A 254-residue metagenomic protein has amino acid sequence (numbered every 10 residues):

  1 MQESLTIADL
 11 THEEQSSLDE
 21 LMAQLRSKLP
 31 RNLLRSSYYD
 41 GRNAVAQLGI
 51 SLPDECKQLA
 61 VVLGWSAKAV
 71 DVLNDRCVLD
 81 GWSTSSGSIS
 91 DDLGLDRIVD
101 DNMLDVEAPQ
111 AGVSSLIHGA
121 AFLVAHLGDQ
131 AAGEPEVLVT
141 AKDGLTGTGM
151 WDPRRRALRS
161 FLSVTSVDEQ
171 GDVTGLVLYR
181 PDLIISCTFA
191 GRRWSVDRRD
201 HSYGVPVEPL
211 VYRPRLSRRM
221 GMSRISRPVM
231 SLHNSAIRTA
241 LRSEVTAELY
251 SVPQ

Functional and structural regions predicted by a protein language model:
M1-L138: Extended, helix-rich architectural segments
S16, R42, C56, C77 (+6 more regions): Intrinsically disordered, low-complexity regions of eukaryotic proteins
Q47-I50, V78, M150, R159 (+1 more regions): Extended rod-forming repeat segments used as scaffolds/tethers
K57, L138-A141, T146, H233 (+2 more regions): Short, intrinsically disordered, low-complexity terminal segments
D96, G112-I117, F122-M222: Extended, regular secondary-structure scaffolds
D197-Q254: Extended, charged amphipathic alpha-helical segments
